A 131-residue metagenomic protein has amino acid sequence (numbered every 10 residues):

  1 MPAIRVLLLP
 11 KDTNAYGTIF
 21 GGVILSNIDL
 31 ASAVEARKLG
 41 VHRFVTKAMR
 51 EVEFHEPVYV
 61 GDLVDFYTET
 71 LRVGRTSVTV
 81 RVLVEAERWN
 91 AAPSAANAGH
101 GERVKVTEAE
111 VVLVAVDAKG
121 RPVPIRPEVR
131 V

Functional and structural regions predicted by a protein language model:
M1-A48, V114-V131: Hot-dog-fold acyl-thioester-processing enzymes
I4, F54, Y59-L63, L71-V131: HotDog/MaoC-like acyl-thioester-processing domains
V34-V73: A contiguous binding-surface segment within folded domains or other stable secondary-structure elements
